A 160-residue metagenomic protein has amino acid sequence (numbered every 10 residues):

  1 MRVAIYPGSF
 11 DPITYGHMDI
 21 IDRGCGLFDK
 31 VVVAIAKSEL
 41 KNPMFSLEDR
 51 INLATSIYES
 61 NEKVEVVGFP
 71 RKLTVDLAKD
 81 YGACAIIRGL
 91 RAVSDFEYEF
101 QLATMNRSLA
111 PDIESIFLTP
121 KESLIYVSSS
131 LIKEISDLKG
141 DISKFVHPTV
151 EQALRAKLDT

Functional and structural regions predicted by a protein language model:
M1-T160: Nucleotidyltransferase catalytic core that binds NTPs
